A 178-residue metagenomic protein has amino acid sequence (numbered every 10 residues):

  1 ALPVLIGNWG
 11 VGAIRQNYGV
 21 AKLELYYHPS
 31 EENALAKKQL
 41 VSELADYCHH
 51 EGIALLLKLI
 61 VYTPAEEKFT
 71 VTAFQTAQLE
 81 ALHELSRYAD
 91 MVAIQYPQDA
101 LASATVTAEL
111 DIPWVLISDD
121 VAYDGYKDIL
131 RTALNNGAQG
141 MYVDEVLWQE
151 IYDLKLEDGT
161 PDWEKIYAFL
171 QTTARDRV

Functional and structural regions predicted by a protein language model:
P3-A21, Y27-A54, V61-V106, I112 (+1 more regions): Alpha/beta enzyme core
K22-E24, I117-S118: Short beta-strand segments
Y96-V178: Catalytic-face loop-and-helix region of soluble metabolic enzyme cores
